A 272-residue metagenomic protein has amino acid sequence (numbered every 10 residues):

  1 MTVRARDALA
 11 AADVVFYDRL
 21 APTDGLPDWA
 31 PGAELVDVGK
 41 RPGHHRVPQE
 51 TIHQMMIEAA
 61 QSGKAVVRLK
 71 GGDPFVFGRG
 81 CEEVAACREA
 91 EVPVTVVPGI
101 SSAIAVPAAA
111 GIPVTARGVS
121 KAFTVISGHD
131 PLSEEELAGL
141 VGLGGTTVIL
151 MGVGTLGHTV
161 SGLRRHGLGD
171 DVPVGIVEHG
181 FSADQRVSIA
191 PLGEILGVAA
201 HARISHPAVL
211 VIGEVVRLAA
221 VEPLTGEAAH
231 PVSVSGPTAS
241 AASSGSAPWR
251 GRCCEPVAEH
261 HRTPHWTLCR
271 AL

Functional and structural regions predicted by a protein language model:
V3-V97, L196, V234, T238 (+2 more regions): Class I S-adenosyl-L-methionine
R19, G39, P98-I100, H129 (+1 more regions): Residues at the C-termini of beta-strands that transition into short coil/loop
A21-P22, F75, S102, T155 (+1 more regions): Alpha-helix capping/helix-boundary segments
T23-D24, P42-H44, S101-A105, A122-V125 (+2 more regions): Short gly/pro/ser/thr-enriched loop/turn and capping motifs at secondary-structure boundaries
A33-L35, Q54, A85, G111-R117 (+2 more regions): Short, hinge-like loop/turn segments at secondary-structure boundaries
E34-K40, E91-T95, V114-K121, G169-I176: Short hydrophobic/aromatic-enriched beta-strand-loop microsegments
T51, Q61-V66, R79, A122 (+3 more regions): A contiguous loop/helix-start segment that scaffolds small-molecule binding in enzyme catalytic cores
G71-L143, R186-I189, W266-C269: Class I SAM-dependent methyltransferase SAM-binding "motif I" and its flanking Rossmann-like core
